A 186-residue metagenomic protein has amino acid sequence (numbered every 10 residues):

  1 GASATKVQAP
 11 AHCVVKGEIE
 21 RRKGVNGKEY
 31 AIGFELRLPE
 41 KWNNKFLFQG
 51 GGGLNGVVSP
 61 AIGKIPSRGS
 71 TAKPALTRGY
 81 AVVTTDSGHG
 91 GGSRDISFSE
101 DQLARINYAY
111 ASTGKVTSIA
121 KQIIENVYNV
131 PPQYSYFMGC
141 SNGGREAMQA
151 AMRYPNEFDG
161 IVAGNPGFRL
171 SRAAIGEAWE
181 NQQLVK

Functional and structural regions predicted by a protein language model:
G1-K45, V58-P60, G69-S70: Catalytic-loop region of hydrolases
A4, N43, G52-N129, I175: Cap/lid segment of the alpha/beta-hydrolase catalytic domain
I19-R21, G51-L54, P166: Glycine-rich His-Gly loop
R37-P39, T71-L76, Q149-M152: Mature extracellular/periplasmic domains of secretome proteins
Y128-F137: Surface-exposed patches in mature extracellular/periplasmic domains of secreted proteins
M138-G143, A147: Gly/Ala-rich beta-loop-alpha elbow adjacent to hydrolase catalytic centers
Q149-A150, N156-K186: A catalytic-pocket lid/entrance helix-loop region that shapes and gates access to the active site across common
